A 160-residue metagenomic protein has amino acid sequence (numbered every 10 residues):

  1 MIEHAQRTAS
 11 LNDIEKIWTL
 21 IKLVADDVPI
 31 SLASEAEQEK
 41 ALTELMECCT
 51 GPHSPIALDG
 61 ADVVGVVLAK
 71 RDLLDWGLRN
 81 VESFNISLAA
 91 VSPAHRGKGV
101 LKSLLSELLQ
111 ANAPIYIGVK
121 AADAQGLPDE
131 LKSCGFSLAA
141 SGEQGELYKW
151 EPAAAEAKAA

Functional and structural regions predicted by a protein language model:
M1-T19: A short beta-loop-alpha structural element at the N-terminal edge of CoA-dependent acyl/N-acetyltransferase catalytic
T19-A33: Helix-loop element at the rim of GNAT/NAT acetyltransferase active sites that forms part of the acceptor-substrate
S31-L58: Active-site rim helix/loop that mediates acceptor-substrate recognition in acyltransferases
I56, D62-L73, N85, A90: Conserved beta-strand in the GNAT
N85-R96, K120-A121: A short, internal acetyl-CoA/4′-phosphopantetheine-binding micro-motif in the GNAT/acyltransferase core
V91, G97-Q110, D129, S133: Conserved acetyl-CoA-binding loop-helix of GNAT-fold acetyltransferases
Q110-A122: Conserved GNAT acetyl-CoA-binding A-motif
A121-Q144: Conserved active-site alpha-helix within GNAT-family acetyltransferase domains
